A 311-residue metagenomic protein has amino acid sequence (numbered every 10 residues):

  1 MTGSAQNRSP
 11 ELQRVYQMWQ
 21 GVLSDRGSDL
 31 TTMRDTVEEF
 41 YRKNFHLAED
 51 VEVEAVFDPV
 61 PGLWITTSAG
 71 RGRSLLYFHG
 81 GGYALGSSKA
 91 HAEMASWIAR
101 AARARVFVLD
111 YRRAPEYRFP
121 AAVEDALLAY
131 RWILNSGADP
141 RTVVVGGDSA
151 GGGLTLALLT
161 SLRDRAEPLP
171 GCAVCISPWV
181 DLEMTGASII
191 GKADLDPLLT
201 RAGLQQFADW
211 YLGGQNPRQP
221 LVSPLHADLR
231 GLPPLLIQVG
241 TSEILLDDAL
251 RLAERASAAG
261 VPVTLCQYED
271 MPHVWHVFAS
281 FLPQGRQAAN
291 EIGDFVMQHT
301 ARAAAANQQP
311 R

Functional and structural regions predicted by a protein language model:
M1-G70, A301-R311: A glycine/proline-hinged amphipathic helix-loop "lid/cap" segment that gates access to hydrophobic ligand pockets
G62, L76, I98, F119-L182 (+4 more regions): Short strand-loop-helix active-site module centered on a catalytic nucleophile
G72-G81: Short beta-strand element of the alpha/beta-hydrolase
L85-S96, D248: The serine-hydrolase catalytic nucleophile loop
S88, M94, F107-T142, A279-G285: Catalytic nucleophile-loop/oxyanion-hole region of alpha/beta-hydrolase and closely related hydrolase-like folds
T160-Q215, G231: Hydrolase active-site cap/lid region
Q215-M271: Serine-hydrolase catalytic core
L282-R311: Catalytic active-site module of serine/aspartate enzymes centered on a nucleophile-bearing elbow/loop
